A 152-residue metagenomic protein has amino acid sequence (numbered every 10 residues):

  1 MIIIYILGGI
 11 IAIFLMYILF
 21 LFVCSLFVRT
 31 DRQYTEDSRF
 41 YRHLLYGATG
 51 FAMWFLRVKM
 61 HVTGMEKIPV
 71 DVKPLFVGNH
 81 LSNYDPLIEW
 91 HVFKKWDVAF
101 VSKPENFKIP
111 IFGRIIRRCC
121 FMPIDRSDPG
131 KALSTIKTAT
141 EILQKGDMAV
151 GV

Functional and structural regions predicted by a protein language model:
M1-P74: Membrane-anchoring hydrophobic helices of lipid-metabolizing enzymes
K59-V152: Soluble catalytic domains of membrane acyltransferases
